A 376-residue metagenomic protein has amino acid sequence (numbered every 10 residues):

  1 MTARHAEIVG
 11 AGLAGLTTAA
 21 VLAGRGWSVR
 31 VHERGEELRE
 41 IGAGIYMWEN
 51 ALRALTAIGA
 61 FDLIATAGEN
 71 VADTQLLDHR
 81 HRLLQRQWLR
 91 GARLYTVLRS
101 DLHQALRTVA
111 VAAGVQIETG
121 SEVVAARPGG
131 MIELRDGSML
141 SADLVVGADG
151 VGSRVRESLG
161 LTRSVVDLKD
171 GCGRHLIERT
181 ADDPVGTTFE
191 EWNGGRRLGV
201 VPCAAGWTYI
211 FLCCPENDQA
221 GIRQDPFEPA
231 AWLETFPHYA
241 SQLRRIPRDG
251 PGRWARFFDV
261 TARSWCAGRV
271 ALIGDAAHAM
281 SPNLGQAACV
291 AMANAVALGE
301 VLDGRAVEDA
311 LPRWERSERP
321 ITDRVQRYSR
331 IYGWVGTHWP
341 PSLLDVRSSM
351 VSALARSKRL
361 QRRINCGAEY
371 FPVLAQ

Functional and structural regions predicted by a protein language model:
M1-R4, T66, H81-R82, L284-G285 (+1 more regions): C-terminal helical "tail/cap" subdomain of flavin- and related membrane-associated enzymes
T2-A6, A23, W48-L159, R163-T180 (+3 more regions): Conserved N-terminal helical subregion
I8-G24, H32-G35, G147, P251-V335: Conserved mid-domain beta->alpha element of the FAD-binding
V29: Short beta-strand element of Class I
E36-A54: Conserved N-terminal glycine-rich FAD pyrophosphate-binding loop of Rossmann-like flavoproteins
S153, C172-R174, R196-G199, A277-H278: Histidine-centered metal-chelating micro-motifs
T187-Q219, F236: Active-site substrate-recognition segment that forms the wall of the catalytic cavity or substrate channel
G221-W254, E315-R316, P320: Flavin-binding catalytic cores
